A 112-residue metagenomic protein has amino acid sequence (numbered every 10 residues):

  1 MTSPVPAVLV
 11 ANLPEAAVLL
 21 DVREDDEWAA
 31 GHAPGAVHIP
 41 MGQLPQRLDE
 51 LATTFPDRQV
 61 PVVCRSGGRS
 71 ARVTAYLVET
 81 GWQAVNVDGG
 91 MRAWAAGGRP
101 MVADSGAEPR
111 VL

Functional and structural regions predicted by a protein language model:
M1-V18, E24-Q59, G68-L112: Rhodanese-like catalytic fold shared by cysteine-dependent sulfurtransferases and DSP/PTP-type phosphatases
V63: Short, surface-exposed ligand- or partner-binding patches at beta-edge/loop junctions that are enriched in aromatics
